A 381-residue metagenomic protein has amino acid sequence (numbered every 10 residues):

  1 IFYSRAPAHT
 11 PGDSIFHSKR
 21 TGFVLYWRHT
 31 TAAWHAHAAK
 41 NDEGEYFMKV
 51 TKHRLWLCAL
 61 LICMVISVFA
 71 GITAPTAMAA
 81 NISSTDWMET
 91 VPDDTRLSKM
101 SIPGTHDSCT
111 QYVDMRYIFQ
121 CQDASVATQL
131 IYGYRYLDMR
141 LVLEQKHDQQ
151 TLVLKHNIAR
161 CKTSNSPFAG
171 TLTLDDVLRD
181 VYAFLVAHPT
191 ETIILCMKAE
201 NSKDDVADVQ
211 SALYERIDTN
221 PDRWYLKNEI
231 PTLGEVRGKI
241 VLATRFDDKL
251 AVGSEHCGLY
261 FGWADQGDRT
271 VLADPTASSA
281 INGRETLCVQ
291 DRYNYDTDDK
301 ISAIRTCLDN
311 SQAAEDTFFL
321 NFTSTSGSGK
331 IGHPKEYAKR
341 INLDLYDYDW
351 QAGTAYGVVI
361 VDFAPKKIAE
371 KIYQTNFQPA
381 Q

Functional and structural regions predicted by a protein language model:
I1, V24-F47: Short, Lys/Arg-enriched N-terminal segments with co-localized hydrophobic residues within the first ~10-30 amino acids
K49-L60: Bacterial N-terminal signal peptides that target proteins for export
A59-G71: Bacterial N-terminal signal peptides
V68-A80: Sec-dependent signal peptide cleavage junction
A80-Y132, Q145-A183, A187, T244 (+2 more regions): Long, acidic (Asp/Glu-rich), low-complexity accessory segments flanking structured domains
Y132-L137, H188-I194, R237-K239, A314-D316 (+1 more regions): Loop/turn elements at helix/coil->beta-strand transitions in domains of secreted/extracellular proteins
R140, L195, L242, V359: Conserved, mostly hydrophobic/aromatic
D218-G353: Surface-exposed substrate-engagement region within the catalytic domains of secreted or surface-exposed extracellular
